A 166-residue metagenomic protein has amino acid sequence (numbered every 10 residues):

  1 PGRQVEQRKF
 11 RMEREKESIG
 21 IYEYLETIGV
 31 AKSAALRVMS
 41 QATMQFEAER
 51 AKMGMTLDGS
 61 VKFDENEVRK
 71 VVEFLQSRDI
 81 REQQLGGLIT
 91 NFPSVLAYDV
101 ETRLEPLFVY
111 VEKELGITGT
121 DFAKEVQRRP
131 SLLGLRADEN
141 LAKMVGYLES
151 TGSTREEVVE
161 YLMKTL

Functional and structural regions predicted by a protein language model:
P1-L166: Long amphipathic alpha-helical repeat/alpha-solenoid cores
